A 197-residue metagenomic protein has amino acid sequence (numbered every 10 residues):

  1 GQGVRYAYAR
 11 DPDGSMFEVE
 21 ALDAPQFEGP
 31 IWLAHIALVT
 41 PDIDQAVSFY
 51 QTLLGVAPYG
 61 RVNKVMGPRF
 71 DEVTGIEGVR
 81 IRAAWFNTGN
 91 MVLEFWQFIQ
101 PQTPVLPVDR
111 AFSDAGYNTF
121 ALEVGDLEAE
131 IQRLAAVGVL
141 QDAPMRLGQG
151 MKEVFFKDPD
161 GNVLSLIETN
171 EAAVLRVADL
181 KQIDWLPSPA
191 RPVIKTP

Functional and structural regions predicted by a protein language model:
V4-R10, W32-P41, A83-E94, I99 (+2 more regions): Vicinal oxygen chelate
Y6-Q26: Short, structured interface segments
S15, M91, N162: Conserved Rossmann-like nucleotide-cofactor binding loop
A24-L33, L38, F70-V73: Solvent-exposed, charged amphipathic helical/linker segments at domain boundaries
A24-W32, A172-L186: A short, polar/charged loop-to-alpha-helix boundary motif
V39-M91, A129, A136, P197: Core segments of cupin and vicinal oxygen chelate
G67-E72, Q102-V108, V174-L175: A short, acidic/glycine-rich surface segment
